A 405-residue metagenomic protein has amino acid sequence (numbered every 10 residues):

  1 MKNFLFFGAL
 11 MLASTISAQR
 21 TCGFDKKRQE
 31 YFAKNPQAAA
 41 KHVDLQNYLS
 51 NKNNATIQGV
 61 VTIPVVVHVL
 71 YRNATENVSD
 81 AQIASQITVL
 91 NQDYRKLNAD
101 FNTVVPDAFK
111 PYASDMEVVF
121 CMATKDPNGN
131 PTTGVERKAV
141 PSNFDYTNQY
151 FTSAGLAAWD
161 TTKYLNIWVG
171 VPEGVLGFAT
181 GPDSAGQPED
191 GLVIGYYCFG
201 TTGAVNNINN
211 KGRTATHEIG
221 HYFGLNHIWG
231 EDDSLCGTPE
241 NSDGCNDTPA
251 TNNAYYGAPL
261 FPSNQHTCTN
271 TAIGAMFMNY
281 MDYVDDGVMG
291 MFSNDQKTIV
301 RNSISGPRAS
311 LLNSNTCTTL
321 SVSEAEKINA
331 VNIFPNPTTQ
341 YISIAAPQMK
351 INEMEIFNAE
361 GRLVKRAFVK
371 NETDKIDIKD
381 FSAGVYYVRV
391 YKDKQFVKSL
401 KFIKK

Functional and structural regions predicted by a protein language model:
M1-Q29, L90, V322, I328 (+4 more regions): Bacterial Sec-dependent N-terminal signal peptides
Q19-T88, D93-Y94: Primarily auto-inhibitory N-terminal propeptides
K52-Q58, L320-I328: Intrinsic-disorder/low-complexity linker and hinge segments
G59, V65-T75, D80-T124, R137-S321: Extracellular (secreted or membrane-anchored) zinc-dependent metallopeptidases, primarily metzincins but also closely
G129-R137: Extended, solvent-exposed regions of the mature portions of secreted/cell-surface glycoproteins
E326-K405: C-terminal outer-membrane/trafficking sorting elements
